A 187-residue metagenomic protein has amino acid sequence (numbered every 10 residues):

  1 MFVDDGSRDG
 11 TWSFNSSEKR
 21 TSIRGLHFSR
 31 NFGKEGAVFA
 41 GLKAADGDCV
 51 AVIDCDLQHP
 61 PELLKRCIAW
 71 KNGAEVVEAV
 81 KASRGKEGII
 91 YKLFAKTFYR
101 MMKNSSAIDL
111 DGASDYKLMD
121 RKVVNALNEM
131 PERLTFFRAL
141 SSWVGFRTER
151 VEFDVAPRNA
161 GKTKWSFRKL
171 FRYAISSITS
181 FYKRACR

Functional and structural regions predicted by a protein language model:
M1-G6, L26-H27: Short beta-strand/loop segment that forms part of the nucleotide-sugar
D4-S13, L57-Q58: A conserved acidic beta->alpha catalytic loop
S16-R20: Short, conserved SAM-binding/catalytic segment of Class I S-adenosyl-L-methionine-dependent methyltransferases
S22-R24, R147-E149: Conserved beta-strand segments of alpha/beta enzyme cores
R24, F28-R30, K34-A44, C49 (+2 more regions): Acceptor/aglycone-binding surface of glycosyltransferases and processive sugar-polymer synthases
R30, C55-L57, F153: Short, conserved catalytic or interaction motifs in soluble domains
T163-K164, I175-R187: Membrane interfacial helix-start motif at the N-side
